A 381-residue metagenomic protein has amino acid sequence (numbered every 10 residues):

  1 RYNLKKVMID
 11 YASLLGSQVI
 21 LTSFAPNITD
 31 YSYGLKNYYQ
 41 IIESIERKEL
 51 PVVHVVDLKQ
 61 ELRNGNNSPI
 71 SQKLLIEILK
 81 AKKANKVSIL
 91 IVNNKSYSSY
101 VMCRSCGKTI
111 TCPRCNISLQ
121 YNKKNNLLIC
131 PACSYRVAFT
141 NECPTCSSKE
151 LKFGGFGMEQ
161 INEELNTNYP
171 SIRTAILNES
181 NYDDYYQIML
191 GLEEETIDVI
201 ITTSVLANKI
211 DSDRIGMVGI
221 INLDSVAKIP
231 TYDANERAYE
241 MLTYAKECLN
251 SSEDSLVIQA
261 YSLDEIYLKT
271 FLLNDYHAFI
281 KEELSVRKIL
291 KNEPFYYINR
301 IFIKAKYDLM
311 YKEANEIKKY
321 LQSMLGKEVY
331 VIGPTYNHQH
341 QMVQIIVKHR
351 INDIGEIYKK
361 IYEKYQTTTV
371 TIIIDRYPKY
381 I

Functional and structural regions predicted by a protein language model:
R1-R300, Y307-D308, T369, I381: Inter-lobe coupling/hinge segments of SF2-like helicase ATPases
M102, R300-F302, M342-I346: Short aromatic/hydrophobic contact patches that present stacked aromatics for nucleic-acid/ligand binding
L128-A132, Q339-H349: A generic structural motif
H277, D308-I332: Short amphipathic alpha-helix segments
R287-E293, V331-H338: Short, flexible, solvent-exposed loop/turn segments with mixed acidic/basic and small polar residues
K306-L309, I346-G355: Helix N-cap motif at beta-to-alpha junctions
E313-L321, I354-Y365: Short amphipathic alpha-helices in soluble, non-transmembrane regions that often serve as interface/regulatory elements
G326-I332, Y362-I381: Conserved short beta-strand edge segments in small beta-sheet-based binding/regulatory domains
